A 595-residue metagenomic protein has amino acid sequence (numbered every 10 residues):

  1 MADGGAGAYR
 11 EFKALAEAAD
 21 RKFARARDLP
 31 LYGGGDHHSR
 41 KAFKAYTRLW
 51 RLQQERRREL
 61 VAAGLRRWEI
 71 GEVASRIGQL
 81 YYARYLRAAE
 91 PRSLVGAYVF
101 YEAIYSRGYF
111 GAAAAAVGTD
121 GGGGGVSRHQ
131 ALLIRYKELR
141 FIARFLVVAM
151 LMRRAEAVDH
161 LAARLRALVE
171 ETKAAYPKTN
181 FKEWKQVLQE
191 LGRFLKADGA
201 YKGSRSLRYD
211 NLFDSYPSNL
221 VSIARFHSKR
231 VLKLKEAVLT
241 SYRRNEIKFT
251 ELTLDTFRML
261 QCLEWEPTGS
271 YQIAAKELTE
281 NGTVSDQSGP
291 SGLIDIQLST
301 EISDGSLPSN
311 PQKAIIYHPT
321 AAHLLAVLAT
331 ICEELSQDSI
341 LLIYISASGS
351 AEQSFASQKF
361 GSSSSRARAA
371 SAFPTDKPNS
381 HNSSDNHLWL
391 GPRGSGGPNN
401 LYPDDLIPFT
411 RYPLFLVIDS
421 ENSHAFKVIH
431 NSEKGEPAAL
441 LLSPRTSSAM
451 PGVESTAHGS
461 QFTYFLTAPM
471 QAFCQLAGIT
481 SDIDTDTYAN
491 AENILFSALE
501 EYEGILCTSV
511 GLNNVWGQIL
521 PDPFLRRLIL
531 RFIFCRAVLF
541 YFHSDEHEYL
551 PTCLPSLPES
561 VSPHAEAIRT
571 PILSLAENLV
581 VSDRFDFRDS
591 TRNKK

Functional and structural regions predicted by a protein language model:
M1-R58, W68: N-terminal alpha-helical scaffolding segments that mark the starts of alpha-solenoid/helical-repeat architectures
E11, A18, A42, A63-R66 (+4 more regions): Residues that mark the junctions of alpha-helical repeat units in TPR/alpha-solenoid scaffolds
A19, A26, G71, G78 (+3 more regions): Conserved small-residue packing positions in alpha-helical repeats and bundles
A26-F43, Y82-A97, M152-V158, L466: Short coil/turn connectors between adjacent alpha-helices in alpha-solenoid helical repeat scaffolds
V99-V238, Y242, E277, G282 (+5 more regions): Cytosolic small-GTPase signaling regions in large eukaryotic proteins
N211-N399, V417-S420: A domain-level signal for caspase-like cysteine endopeptidase catalytic cores and their zymogen-processing architecture
A351-M470: Cysteine protease catalytic core and zymogen-processing segment of caspase-like enzymes
F415-F542, E546: Active-site-proximal C-terminal subdomain of hydrolase catalytic domains
